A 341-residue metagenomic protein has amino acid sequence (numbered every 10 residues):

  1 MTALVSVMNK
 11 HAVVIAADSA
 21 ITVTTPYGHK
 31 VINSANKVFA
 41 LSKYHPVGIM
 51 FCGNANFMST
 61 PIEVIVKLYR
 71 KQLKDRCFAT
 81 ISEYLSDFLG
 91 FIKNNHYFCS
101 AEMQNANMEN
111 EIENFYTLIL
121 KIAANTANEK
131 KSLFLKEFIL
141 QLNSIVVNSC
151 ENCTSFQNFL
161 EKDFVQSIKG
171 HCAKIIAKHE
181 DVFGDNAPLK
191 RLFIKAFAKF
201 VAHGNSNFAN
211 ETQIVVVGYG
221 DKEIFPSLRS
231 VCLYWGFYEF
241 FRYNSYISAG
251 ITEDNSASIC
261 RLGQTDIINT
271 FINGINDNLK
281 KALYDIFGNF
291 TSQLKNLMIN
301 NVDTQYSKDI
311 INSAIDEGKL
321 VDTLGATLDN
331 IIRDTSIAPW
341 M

Functional and structural regions predicted by a protein language model:
M1-M341: N-terminal nucleophile
